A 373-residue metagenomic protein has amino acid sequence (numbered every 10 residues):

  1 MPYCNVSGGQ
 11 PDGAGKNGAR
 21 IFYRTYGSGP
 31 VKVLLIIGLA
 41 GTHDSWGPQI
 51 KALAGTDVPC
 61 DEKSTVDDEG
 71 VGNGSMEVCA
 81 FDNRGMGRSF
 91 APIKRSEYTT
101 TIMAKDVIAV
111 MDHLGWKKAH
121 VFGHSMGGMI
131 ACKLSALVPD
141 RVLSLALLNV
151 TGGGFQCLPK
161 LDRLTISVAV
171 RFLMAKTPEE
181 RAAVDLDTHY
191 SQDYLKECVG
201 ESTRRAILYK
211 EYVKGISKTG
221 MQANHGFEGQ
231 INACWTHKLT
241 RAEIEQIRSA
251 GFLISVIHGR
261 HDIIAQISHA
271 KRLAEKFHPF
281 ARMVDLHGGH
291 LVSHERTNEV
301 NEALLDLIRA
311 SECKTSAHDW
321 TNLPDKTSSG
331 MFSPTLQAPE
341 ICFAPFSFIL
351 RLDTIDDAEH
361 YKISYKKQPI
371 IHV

Functional and structural regions predicted by a protein language model:
C4-S96: Conserved HGGG/HGGXW glycine-rich cap/lid loop of the alpha/beta-hydrolase fold
T101-A119: Conserved acidic catalytic loop of the alpha/beta-hydrolase fold
G123, G127, A131: Gly/Ala-rich beta-loop-alpha elbow adjacent to hydrolase catalytic centers
A136, V142-T177: Flexible "cap/lid" loop of the alpha/beta hydrolase fold
E179-K238, E243-Q246: Conserved alpha/beta-hydrolase catalytic His-Asp/Glu region
A250, V256-H258, D262: Short beta-strand/loop motif that positions the catalytic acidic residue of the alpha/beta-hydrolase fold
I263-H269: Conserved alpha/beta-hydrolase "acid-adjacent" motif
P279-V373: Catalytic active-site module of serine/aspartate enzymes centered on a nucleophile-bearing elbow/loop
